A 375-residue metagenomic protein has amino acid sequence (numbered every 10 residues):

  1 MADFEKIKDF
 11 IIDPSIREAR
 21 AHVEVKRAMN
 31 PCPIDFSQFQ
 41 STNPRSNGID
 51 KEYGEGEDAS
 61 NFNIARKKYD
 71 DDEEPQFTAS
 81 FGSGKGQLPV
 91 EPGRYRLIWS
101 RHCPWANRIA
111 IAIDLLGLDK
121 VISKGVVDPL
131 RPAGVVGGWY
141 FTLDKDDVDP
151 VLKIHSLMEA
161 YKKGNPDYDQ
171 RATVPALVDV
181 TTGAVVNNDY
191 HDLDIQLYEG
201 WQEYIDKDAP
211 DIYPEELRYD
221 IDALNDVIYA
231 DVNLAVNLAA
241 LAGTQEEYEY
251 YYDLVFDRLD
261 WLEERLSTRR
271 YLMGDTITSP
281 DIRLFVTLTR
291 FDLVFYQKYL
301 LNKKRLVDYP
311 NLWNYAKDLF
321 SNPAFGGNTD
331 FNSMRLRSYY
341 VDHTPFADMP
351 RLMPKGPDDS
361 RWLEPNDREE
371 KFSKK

Functional and structural regions predicted by a protein language model:
M1-K375: C-terminal alpha-helical interaction module
